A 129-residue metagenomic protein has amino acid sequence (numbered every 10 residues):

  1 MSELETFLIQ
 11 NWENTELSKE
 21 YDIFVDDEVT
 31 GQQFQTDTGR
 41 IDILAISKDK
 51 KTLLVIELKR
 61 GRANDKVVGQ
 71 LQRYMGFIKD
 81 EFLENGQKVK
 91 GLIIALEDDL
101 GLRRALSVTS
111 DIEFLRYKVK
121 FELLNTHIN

Functional and structural regions predicted by a protein language model:
M1-N129: Charged, terminal alpha-helix-loop-beta segments that serve as non-catalytic nucleic-acid engagement and/or assembly
